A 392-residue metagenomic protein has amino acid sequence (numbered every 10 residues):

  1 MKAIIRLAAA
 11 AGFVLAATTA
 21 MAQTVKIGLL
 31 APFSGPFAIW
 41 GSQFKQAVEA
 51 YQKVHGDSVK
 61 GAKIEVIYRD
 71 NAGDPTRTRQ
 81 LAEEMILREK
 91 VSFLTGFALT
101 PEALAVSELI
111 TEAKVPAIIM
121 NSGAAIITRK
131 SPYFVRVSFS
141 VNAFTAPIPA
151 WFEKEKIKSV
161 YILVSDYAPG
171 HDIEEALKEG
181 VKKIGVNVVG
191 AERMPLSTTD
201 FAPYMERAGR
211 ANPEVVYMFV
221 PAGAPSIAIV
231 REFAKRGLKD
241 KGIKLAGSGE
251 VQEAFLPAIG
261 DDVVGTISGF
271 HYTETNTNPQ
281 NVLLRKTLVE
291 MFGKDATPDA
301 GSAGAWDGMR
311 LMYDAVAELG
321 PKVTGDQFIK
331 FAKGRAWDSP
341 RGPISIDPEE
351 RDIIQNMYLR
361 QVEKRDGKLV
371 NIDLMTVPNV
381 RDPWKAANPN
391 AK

Functional and structural regions predicted by a protein language model:
M1-A11, A22-K392: Extracytosolic ligand-binding ectodomains
A16-M21: Hydrophobic membrane-targeting alpha-helices
